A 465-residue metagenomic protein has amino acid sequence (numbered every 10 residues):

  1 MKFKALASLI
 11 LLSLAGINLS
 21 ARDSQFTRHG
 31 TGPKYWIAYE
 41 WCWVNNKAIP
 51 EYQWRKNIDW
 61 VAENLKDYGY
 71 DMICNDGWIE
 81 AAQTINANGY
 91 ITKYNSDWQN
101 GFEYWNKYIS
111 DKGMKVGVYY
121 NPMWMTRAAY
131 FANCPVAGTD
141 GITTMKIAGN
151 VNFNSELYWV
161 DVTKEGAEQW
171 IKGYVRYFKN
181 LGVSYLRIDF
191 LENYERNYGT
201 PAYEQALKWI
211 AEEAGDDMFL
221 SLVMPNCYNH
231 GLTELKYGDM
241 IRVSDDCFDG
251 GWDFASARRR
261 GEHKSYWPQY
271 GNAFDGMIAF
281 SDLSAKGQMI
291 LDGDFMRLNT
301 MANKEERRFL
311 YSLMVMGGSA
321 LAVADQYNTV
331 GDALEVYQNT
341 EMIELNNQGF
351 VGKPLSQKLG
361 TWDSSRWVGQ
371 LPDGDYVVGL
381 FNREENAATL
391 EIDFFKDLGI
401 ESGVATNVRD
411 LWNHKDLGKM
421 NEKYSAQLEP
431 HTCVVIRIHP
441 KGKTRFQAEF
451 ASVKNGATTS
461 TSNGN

Functional and structural regions predicted by a protein language model:
M1-R22: Bacterial Sec-dependent N-terminal signal peptides
S20-Y35, Y39, V44, K441-A448: Mature N-terminal, pre-catalytic/accessory segment of carbohydrate-active enzymes
T31-I37, L207-L411, K423-K441: Active-site-proximal substrate-binding groove within the catalytic cores of carbohydrate-active enzymes
W36, E40-W43, I49-P50, W54-K172 (+2 more regions): Aromatic-lined carbohydrate-binding/catalytic grooves of carbohydrate-active enzymes
N88-T92, N133-P135, Y203-L207, E234-I241: Short secondary-structure boundary/capping segments
G182-L186, F190-M218, L222-P225: Extracytoplasmic, non-cytosolic globular domains
V404-E422, N455-G464: Solvent-exposed beta-strand/loop surfaces of large extracellular or lumenal domains
K441-N465: Glycan-recognition and processing domains
